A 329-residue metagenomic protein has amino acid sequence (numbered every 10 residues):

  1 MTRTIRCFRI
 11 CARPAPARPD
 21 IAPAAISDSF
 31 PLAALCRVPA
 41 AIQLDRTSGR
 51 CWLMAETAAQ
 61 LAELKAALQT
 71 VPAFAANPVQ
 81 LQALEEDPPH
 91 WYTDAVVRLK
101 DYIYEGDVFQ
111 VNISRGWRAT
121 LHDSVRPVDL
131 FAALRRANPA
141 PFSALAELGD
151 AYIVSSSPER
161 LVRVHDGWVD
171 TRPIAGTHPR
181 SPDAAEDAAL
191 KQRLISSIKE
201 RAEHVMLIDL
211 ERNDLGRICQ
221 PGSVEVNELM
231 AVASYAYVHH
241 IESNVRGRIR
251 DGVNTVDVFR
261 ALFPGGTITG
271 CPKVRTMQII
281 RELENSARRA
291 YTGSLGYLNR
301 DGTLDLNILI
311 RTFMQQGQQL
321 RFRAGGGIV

Functional and structural regions predicted by a protein language model:
M1-V329: Extended alpha-helical targeting/anchoring segments, especially N-terminal organellar/secretory targeting helices
